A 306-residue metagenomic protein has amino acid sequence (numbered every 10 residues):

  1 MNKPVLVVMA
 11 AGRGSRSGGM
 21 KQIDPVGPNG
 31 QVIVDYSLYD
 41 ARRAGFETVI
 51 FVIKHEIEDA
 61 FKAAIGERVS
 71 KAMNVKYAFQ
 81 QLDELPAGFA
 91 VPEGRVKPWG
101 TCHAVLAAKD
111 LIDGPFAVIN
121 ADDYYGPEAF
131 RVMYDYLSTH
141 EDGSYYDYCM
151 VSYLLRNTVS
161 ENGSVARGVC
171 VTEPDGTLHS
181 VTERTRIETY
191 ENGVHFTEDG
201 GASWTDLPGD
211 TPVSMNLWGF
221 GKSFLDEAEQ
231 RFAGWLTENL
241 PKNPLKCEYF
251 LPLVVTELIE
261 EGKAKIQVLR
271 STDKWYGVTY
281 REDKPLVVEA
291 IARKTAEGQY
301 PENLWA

Functional and structural regions predicted by a protein language model:
N2-G66, V75, Q80, G114: N-terminal glycine-rich phosphate-binding loop and ensuing alpha1 helix
G14, Y124-G126: A short, conserved beta-strand element in the Rossmann-like catalytic core that flanks the donor/metal-binding loop
A64-D83, E141-Y146, N157: A glycine-rich helix N-cap at a beta->alpha junction
V69-G114: Short phosphate-binding loop-to-helix
A87-P98, G163-G168, E282-L286: Short, surface-exposed amphipathic charged segments that create phosphate/polyanion-binding patches used for binding
G114-Y124: Short beta-strand-to-loop acidic/aromatic patch adjacent to the donor-nucleotide binding site
P127-M215: Conserved core of the sugar-phosphate nucleotidyltransferase
T172-P174, V181-A306: Conserved alpha/beta core of the MobA/IspD/sugar-nucleotide pyrophosphorylase nucleotidyltransferase superfamily
